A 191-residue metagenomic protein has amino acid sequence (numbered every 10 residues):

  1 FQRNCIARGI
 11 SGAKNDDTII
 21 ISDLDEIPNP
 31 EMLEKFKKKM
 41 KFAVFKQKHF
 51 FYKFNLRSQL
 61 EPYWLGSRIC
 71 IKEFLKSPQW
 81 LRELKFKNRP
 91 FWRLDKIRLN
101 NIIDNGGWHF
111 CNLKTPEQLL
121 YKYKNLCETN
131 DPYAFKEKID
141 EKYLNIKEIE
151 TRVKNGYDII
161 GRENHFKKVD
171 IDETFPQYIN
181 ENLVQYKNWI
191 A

Functional and structural regions predicted by a protein language model:
F1-I21, P30, K187: Active-site-proximal specificity loops/subdomain of glycosyltransferases
Q2-R3, E26-K136: Conserved catalytic core of nucleotide-sugar-dependent glycosyltransferases
L99-A191: C-terminal accessory extensions appended to soluble enzyme cores
